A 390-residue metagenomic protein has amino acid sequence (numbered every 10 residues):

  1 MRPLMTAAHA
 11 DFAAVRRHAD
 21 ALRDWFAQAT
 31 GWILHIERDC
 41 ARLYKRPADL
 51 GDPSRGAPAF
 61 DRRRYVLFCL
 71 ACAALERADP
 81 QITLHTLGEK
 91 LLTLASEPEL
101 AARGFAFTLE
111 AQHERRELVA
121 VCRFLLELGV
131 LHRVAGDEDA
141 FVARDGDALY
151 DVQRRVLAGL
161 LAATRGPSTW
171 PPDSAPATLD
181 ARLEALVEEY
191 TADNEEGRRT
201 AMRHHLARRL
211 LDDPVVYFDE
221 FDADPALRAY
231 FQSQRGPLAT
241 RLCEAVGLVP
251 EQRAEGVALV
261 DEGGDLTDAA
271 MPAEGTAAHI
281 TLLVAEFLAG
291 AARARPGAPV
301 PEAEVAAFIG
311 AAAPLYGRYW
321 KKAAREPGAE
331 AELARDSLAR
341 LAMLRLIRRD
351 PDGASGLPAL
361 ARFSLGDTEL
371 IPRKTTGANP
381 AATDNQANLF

Functional and structural regions predicted by a protein language model:
M1-D11, P80-A106, Y217-F221, R295-R325: Short acidic, hydrophobic short linear motifs in intrinsically disordered regions
M1-G56, G136-Y150, R154-D268, F390: Eukaryotic partner-binding/assembly regions in large regulatory complexes
A14-W25, L109-E127, E326-R340: Short amphipathic alpha-helical interaction segments
T30-L34, A120-D137, A245-E251, L338 (+1 more regions): A short, conserved structural fragment
R62-T83, A278-V300: Positively charged, polyanion-binding regions of nucleic-acid-associated proteins
C72-V156: Internal, well-ordered domain-core segments that constitute the primary functional module of diverse proteins
H132-P176, S337-F390: C-terminal engagement modules used by replication, chromatin/transcription, nuclear envelope/ESCRT, and ubiquitin
R293-L370: C-terminal structured domain segments
